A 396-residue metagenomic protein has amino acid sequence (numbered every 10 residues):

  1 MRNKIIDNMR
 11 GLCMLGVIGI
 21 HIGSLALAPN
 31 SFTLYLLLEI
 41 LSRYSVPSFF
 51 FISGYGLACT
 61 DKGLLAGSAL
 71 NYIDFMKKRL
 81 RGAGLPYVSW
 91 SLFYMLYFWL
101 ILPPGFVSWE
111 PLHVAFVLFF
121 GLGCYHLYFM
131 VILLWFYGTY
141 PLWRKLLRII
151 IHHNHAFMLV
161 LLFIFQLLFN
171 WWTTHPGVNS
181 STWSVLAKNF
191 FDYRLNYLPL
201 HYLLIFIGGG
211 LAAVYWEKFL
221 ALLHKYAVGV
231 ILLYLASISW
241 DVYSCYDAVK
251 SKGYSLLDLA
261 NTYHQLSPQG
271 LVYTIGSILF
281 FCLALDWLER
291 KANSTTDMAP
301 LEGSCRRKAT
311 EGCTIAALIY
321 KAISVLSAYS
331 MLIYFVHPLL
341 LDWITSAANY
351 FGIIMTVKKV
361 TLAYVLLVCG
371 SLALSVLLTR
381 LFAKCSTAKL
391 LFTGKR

Functional and structural regions predicted by a protein language model:
R2-F32, S45-G56, R81-L102, V131-I132 (+5 more regions): Kinked, hydrophobic transmembrane alpha-helices enriched for aromatic residues and small/kink-inducing positions
R2-N3, L65-F75, R144-H155, V214-A227 (+2 more regions): Membrane-interface helix-boundary motifs at transmembrane edges
L36-V46, L118-I132, T174-I205, W240-I278: Interfacial loop-to-helix transition and helix-capping segments at the boundaries of transmembrane helices
E39-P47, D61-F98, E110-Y125, F136 (+2 more regions): Transmembrane alpha-helical segments and their boundary/interface "anchor" motifs in multi-pass integral membrane
P47-G56, Y128-Y137, H201-A213, V272-L283 (+1 more regions): Hydrophobic cores of alpha-helical transmembrane segments in multi-pass inner/ER membrane proteins, independent
F98-L102, E110-G177, D192-G208, A213: Hydrophobic alpha-helical segments with transmembrane-like composition
L220-V325, Y329: Alpha-helical transmembrane segments and terminal signal-anchor/GPI-anchor hydrophobic tails, characterized by long
W287-L318, I323, L340-R396: C-terminal "closing" transmembrane helix and its immediate cytosolic amphipathic cap in multi-pass membrane proteins
